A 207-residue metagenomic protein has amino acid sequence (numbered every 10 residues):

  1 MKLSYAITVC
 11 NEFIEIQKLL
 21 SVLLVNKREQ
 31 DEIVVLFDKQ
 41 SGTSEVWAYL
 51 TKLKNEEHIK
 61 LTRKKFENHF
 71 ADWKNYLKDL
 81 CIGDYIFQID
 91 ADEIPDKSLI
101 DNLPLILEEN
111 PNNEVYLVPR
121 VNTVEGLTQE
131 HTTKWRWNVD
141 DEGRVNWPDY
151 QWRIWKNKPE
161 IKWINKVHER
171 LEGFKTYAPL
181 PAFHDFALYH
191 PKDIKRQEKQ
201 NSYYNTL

Functional and structural regions predicted by a protein language model:
M1-V25: N-proximal low-complexity "stem/linker" segments adjacent to membrane-targeting elements
S21-R63: Acidic donor-binding segment of Leloir-type glycosyltransferases
V25, D79-L80: Solvent-exposed polar/charged
D38, I89-D90: Active-site acidic Asp-centered loop
R63-F70: Short, acidic/glycine-rich phosphate-metal binding loop used to engage nucleotide
F70-K78, I94-L207: Catalytic-site signature of metal-activated, phosphate-bearing donor transferases, centered on the GT-A/GT-A-like
I86: Short aromatic/hydrophobic "clamp" motif used to bind/position activated sugar donors
